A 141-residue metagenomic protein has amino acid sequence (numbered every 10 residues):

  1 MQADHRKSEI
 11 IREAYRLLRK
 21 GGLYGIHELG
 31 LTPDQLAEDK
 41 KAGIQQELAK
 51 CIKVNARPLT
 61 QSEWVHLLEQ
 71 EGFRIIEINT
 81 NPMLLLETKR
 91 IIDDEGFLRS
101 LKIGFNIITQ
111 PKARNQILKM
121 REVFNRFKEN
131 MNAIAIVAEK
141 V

Functional and structural regions predicted by a protein language model:
M1-R6: A short SAM/SAH-binding and catalytic strip from SAM-dependent methyltransferases
S8-L23: A short glycine-rich, Lys/Arg-flanked "PGG" loop and its adjoining helix->strand segment in the class I
E9, L59, K119: Short, conserved clusters of charged catalytic residues that mark active-site and nucleotide-handling motifs
Y15, G72-F73, E139-V141: A generic structural signal for ordered secondary structure
L23-L48: Conserved class I S-adenosyl-L-methionine
K50-I52: Short N-proximal segments of mature Sec-exported proteins
N55-I78: Short alpha-helix
E77-V141: Conserved Class I S-adenosyl-L-methionine
